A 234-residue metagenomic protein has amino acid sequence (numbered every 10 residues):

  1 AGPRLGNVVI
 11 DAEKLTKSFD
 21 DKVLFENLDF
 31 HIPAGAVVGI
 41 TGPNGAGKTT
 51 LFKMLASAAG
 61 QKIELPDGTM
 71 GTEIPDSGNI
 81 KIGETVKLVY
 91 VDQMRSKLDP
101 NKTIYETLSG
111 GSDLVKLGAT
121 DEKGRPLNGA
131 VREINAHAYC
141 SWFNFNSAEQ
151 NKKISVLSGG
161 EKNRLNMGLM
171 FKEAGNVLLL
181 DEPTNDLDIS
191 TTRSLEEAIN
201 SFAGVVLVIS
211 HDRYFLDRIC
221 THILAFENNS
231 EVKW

Functional and structural regions predicted by a protein language model:
P3-W234: ABC ATP-binding cassette signature C-motif
